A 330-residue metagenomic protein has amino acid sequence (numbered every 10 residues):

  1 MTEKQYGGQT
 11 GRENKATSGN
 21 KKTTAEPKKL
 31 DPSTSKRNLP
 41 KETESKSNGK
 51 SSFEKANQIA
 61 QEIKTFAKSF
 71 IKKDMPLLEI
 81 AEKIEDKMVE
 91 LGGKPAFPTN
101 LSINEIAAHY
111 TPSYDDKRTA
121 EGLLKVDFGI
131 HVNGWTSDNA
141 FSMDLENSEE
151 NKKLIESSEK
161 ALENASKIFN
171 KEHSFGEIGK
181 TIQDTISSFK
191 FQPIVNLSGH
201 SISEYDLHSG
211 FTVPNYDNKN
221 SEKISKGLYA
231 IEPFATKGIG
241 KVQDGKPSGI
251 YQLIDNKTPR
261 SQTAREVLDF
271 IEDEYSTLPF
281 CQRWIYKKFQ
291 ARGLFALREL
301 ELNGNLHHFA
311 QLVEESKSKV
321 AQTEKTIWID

Functional and structural regions predicted by a protein language model:
M1-D330: Active-site neighborhoods and metal-handling regions in enzymes and metal-associated proteins
